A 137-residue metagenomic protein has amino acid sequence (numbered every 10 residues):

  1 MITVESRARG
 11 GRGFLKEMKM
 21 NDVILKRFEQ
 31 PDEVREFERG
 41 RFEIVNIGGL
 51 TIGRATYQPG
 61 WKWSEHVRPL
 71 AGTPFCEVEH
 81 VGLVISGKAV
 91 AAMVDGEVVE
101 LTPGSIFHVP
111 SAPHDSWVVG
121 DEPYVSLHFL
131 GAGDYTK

Functional and structural regions predicted by a protein language model:
T3-T56, S64: A short, N-terminal "cap"/entry segment at the start of jelly-roll beta-barrel domains of the cupin/DSBH fold
L50, L70-D95: Glycine- and acidic-residue-biased ligand/ion/polar-headgroup-sensing regions
G53, E97-V99, V125: Short beta-strand segments
R54-F75: Conserved short histidine dyad/triad with adjacent acidic residue
V81, S105-H108, S126-L127: C-terminal and inter-domain tail/linker signature
V94-S111: Short acidic-glycine-tyrosine-enriched beta hairpin
P110-T136: Ligand-binding loop in jelly-roll beta-barrel domains
